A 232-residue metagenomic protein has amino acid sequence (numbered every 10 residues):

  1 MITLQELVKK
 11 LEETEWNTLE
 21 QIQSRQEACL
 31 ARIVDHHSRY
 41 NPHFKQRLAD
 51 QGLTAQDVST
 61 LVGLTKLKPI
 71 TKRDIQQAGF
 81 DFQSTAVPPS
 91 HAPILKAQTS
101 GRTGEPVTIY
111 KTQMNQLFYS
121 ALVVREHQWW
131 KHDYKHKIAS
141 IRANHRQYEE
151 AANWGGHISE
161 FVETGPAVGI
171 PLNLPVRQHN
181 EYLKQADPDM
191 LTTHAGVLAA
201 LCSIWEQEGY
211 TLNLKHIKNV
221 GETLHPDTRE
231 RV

Functional and structural regions predicted by a protein language model:
M1-Q98, G104-S120, V124-H136, Q185 (+3 more regions): Nucleotide 5′-phosphate-binding alpha/beta core
R32, N144-V232: Conserved adenylate-forming
G101, A143: Glycine-rich His-Gly loop
